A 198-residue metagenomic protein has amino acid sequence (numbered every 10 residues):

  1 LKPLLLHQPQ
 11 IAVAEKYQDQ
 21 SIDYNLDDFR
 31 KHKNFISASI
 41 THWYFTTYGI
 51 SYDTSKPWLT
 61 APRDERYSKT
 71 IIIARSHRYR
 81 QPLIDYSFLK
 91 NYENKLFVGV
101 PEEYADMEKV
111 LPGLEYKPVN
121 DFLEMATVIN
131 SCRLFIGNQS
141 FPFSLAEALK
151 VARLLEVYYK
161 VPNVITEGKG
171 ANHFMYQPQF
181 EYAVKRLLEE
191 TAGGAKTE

Functional and structural regions predicted by a protein language model:
L1-E198: Catalytic machinery of carbohydrate-active enzymes, primarily nucleotide-sugar-dependent glycosyltransferases
